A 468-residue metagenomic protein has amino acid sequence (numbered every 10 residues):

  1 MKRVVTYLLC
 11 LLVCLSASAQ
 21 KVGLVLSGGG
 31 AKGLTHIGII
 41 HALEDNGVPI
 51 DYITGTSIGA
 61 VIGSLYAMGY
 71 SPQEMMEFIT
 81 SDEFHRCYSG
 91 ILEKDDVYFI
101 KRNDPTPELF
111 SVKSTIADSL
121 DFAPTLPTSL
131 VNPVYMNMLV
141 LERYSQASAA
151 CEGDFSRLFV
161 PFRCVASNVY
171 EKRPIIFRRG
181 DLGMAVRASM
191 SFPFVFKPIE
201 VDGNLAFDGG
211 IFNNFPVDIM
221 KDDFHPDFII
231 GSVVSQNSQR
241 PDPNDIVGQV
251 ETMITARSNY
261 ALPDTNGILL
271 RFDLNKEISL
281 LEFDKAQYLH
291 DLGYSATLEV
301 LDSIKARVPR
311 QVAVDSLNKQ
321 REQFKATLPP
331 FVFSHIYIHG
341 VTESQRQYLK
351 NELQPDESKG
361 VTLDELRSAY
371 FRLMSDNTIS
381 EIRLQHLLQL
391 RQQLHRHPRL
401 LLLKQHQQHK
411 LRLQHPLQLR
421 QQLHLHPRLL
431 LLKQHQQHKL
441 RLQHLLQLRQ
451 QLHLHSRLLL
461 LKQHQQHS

Functional and structural regions predicted by a protein language model:
V4-A17: Sec-dependent N-terminal signal peptides
C14-L15, V48, S71, M220 (+3 more regions): Hydrophobic alpha-helical membrane context
S18-T56, S64-I382, H386: Patatin-like phospholipase
Q385-H397, L401-R428, Q434-R457, Q463-H467: Intrinsically disordered, low-complexity repeat/linker tracts enriched for polar/charged residues
